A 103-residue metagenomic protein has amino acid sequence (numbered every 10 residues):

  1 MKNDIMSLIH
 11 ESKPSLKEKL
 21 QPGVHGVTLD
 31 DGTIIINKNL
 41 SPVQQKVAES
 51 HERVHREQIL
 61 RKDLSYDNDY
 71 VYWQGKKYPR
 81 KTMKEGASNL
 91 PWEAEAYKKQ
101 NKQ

Functional and structural regions predicted by a protein language model:
K2-H25, V43, D63-Q103: Metalloprotease/metallohydrolase-associated module, dominated by Zn2+-dependent proteases
G26-D30: Short, flexible turn/loop "capping" segments at secondary-structure junctions
D31-A48: Short pre-active-site segment immediately N-terminal to the catalytic Zn-binding motif
V47-L60: Active-site recognition of the HExxH zinc-binding catalytic motif
